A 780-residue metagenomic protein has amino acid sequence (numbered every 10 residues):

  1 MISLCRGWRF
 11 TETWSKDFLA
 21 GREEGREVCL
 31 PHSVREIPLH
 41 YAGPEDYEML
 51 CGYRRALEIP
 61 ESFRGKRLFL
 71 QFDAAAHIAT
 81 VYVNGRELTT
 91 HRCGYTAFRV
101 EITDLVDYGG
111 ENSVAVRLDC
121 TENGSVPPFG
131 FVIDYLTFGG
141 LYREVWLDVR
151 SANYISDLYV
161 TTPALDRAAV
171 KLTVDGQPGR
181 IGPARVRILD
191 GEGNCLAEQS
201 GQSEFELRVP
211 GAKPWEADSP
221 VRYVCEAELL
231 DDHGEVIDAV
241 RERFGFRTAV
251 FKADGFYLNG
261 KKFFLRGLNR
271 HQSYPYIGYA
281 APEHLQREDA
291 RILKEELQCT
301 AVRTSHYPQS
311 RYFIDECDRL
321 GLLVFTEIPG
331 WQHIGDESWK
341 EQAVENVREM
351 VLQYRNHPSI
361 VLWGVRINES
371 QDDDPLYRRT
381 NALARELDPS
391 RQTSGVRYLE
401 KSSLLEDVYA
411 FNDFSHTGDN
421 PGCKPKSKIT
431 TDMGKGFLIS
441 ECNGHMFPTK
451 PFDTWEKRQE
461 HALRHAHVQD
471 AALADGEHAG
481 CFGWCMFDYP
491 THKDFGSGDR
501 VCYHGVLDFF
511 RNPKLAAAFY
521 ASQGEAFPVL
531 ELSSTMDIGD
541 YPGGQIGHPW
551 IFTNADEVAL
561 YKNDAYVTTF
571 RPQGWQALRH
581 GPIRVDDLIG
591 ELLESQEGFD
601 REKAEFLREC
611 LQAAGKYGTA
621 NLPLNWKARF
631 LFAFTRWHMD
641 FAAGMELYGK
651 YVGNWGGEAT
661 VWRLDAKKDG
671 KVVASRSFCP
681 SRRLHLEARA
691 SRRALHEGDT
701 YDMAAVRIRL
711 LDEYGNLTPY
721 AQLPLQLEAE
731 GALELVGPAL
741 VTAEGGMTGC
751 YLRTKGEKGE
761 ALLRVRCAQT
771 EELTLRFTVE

Functional and structural regions predicted by a protein language model:
M1-H40, R117, A462-Q469, R511 (+2 more regions): Accessory carbohydrate-binding/adhesion or oligomerization-edge regions at the termini of glycan-active proteins
I2, R6-S15, P44, E48-I155 (+6 more regions): Accessory beta-strand-rich segments of carbohydrate-active enzymes
V34-I59, F63-V83, T89-R92, C120 (+6 more regions): Active-site-adjacent substrate/metal-binding segments within catalytic domains of carbohydrate-active enzymes
D107-E111, D175-V250: Extended acidic/polar, glycine-enriched regions that form or flank non-catalytic beta-rich accessory modules
D119-V126, D231-V236, K668-V673, A768-L773: Short acidic/polar inter-strand loop motif in beta-rich domains
T137-Y159, F246-K262, P680-T700, E780: Low-complexity, Pro/Ser/Thr- and charge-rich linker/hinge segments at domain boundaries
K171, R291-E295, A301-P549, D564 (+1 more regions): Substrate-binding/catalytic cleft of secreted carbohydrate-active enzymes, primarily glycoside hydrolases
L258, T491-H492, G498-C502, F510-A518 (+2 more regions): The feature marks long extracellular or luminal low-complexity segments
